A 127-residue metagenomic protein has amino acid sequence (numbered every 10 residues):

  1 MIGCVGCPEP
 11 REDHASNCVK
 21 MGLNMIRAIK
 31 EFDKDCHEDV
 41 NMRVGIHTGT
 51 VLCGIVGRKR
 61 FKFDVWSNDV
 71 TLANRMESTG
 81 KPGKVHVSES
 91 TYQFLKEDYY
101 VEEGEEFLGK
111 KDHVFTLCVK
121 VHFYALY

Functional and structural regions predicted by a protein language model:
M1-N17, E31-V70, S90-Q93, D98: Catalytic core of nucleotidyl cyclases, primarily class III adenylyl/guanylyl cyclases
K20-R27, N74: Generic recognition of well-ordered alpha-helical segments within structured catalytic/regulatory domains
M25, I46, K110: Hydrophobic, well-ordered secondary-structure elements that form the walls of internal hydrophobic environments
I26, K30-D33, E77-G80: Protein kinase-like catalytic domain
T50-C53, R58-K62, L72-A73, T79-Y127: Intrinsically disordered, glycine/charged-rich C-terminal tails and inter-domain linkers that flank nucleotidyl cyclase
